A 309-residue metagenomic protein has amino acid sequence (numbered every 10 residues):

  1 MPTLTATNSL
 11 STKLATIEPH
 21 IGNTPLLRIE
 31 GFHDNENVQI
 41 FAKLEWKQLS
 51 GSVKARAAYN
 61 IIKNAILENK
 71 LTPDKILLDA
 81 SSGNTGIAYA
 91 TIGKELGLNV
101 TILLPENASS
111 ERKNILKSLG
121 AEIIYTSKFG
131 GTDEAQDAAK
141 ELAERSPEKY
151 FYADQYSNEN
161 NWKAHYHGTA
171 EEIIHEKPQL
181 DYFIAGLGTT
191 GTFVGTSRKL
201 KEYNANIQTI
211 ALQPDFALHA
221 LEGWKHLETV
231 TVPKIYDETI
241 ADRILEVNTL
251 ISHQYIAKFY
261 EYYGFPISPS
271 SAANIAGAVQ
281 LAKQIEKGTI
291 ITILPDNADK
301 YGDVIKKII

Functional and structural regions predicted by a protein language model:
M1-I309: PLP-dependent amino-acid enzyme catalytic core
